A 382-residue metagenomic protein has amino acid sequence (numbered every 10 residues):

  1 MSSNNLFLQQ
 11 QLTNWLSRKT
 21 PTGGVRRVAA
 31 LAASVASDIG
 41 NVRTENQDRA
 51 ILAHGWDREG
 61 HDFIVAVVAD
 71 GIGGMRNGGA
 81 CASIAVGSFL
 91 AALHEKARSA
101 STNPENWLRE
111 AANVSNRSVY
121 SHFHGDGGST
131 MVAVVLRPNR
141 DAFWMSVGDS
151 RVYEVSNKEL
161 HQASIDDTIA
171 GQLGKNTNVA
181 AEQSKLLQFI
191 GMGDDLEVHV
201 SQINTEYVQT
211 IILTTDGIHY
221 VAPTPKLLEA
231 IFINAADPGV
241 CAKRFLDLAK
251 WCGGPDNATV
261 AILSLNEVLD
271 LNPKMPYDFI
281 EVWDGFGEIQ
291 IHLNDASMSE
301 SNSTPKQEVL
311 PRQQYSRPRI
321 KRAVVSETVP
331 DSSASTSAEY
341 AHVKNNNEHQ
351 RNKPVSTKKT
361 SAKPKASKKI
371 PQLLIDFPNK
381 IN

Functional and structural regions predicted by a protein language model:
M1-N382: PP2C/PPM-type serine/threonine phosphatase catalytic domain
